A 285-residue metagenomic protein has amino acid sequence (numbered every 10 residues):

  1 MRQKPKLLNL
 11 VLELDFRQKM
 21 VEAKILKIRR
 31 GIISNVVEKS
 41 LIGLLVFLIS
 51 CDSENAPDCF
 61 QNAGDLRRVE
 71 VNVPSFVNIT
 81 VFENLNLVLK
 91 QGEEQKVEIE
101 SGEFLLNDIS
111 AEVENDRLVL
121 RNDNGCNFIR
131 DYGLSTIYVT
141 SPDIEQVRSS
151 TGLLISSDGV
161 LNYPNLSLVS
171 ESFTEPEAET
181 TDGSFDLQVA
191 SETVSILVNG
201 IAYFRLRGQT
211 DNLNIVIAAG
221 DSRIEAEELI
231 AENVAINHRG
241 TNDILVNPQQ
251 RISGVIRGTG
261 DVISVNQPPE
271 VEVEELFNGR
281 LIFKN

Functional and structural regions predicted by a protein language model:
M1-C51: Sec-dependent bacterial lipoprotein signal peptides
C51-F104, D123-Y138, T174-D186, L281 (+1 more regions): Short acidic/polar N-terminal linker immediately downstream of export determinants
V77-L89, I137, I144-N285: Extended, compositionally simple hydrophobic/Ser/Thr-rich segments that build repetitive fibrous architectures
K96, N115-R117: A generic structural signal for beta-strand entry/edge sites
R117-D123: Short carbohydrate-recognition loop motifs
